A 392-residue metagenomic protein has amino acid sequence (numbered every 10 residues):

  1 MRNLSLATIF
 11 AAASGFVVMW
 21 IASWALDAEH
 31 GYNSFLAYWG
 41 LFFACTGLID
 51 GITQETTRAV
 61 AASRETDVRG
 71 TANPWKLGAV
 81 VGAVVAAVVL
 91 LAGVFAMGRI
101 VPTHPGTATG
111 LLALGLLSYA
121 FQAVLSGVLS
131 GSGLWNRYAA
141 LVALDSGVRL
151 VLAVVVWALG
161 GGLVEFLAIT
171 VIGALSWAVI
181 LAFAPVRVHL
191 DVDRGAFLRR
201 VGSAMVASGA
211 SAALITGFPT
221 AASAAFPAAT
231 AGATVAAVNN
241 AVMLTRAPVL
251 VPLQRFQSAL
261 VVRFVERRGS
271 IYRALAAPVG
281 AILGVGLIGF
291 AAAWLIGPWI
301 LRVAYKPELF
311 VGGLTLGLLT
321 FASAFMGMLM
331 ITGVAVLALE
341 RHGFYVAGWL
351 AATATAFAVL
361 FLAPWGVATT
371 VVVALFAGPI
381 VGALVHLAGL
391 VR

Functional and structural regions predicted by a protein language model:
N3-M19, D145, F166-W177, L181 (+2 more regions): Transmembrane helical elements of multi-pass membrane transporters/channels
L4, T8, L36-W39, G78-G82 (+11 more regions): Residue-level recognition of transmembrane alpha-helices in multi-pass small-molecule transporters/permeases
A28-H30, F95-L112, L295-G327: Interfacial segments at transmembrane-helix termini and the short loops linking adjacent helices
E29-G40, T109, G232-L244, G313-G317: Small-residue hotspots at the loop-to-helix junctions and early N-terminal turns of transmembrane alpha-helices
L36, D67-V80, L198, I271-G284 (+1 more regions): Interfacial transmembrane-helix starts/ends
I49-E65, A241, T245-G269, L337-A338: Helix-loop junctions and terminal segments of transmembrane helices in multi-pass membrane transport/translocation
P105-A113, A139-R187, A351-T355, V367-V391: Hydrophobic alpha-helical transmembrane segments
S118-A140, F321-G348: Membrane-interface junctions at transmembrane-helix termini in multi-pass inner-membrane proteins
